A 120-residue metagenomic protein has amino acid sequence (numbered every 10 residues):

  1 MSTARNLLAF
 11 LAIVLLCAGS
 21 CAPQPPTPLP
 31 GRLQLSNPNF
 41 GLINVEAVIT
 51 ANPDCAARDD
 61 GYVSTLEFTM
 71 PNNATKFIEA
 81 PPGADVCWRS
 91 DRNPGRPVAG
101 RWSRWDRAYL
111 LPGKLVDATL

Functional and structural regions predicted by a protein language model:
M1-L8: Bacterial N-terminal signal peptides that target proteins for export
A9-A18: Bacterial N-terminal signal peptides
C21-Q34: Bacterial Sec signal peptide processing site at the extreme N-terminus
A22, V98-L120: Extracellular beta-sheet/turn segments enriched in Thr/Pro/Gly and aliphatic residues
G31-G41, A47: Asparagine-centered strand-capping/turn motif at beta-strand->loop junctions
I43-R58: Short, surface-exposed beta-strand/strand-loop-strand elements in extracellular ectodomains
A56-P82: Intrinsically disordered, low-complexity Pro/Gly/Ser/Thr-rich segments with frequent PxxP/GP/PP motifs and embedded
T75, A80-R96: A short, solvent-exposed beta-strand micro-motif common in secreted/extracellular proteins
